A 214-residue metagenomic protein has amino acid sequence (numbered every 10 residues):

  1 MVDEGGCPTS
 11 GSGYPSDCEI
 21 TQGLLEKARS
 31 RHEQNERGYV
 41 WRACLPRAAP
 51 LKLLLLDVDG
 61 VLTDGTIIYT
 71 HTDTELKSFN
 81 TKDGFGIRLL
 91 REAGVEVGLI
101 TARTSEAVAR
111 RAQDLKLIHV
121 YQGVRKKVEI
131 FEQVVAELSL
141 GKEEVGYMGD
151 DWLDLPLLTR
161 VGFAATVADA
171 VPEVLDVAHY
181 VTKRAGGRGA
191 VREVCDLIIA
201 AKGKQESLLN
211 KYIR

Functional and structural regions predicted by a protein language model:
M1-V2, C7-L56, K204-R214: Non-catalytic pre-domain segments flanking phosphatase-related domains
D3-G5, R91-E92, D114-L115, L175-D176: Short glycine-enriched loop/turn motifs at secondary-structure junctions
G5-C7, T104, K126, P172: Conserved beta-strand edge residues that scaffold enzyme active sites
G11, D17, D57-D59, D64 (+2 more regions): Acidic active-site catalytic centers that drive phospho-/nucleotidyl reactions and related ester hydrolyses
S16-E19, F85-R88, E129, L153-P156: Active-site phosphate/pyrophosphate-handling residues
K27-E129: Alpha-helical substrate-recognition element adjacent to the catalytic core
D73-N80, Q113-L115, H119-Y121, V128-R214: Mg2+-dependent phosphoryl-transfer enzymes with acidic/Ser/Thr/Gly-rich catalytic loops
